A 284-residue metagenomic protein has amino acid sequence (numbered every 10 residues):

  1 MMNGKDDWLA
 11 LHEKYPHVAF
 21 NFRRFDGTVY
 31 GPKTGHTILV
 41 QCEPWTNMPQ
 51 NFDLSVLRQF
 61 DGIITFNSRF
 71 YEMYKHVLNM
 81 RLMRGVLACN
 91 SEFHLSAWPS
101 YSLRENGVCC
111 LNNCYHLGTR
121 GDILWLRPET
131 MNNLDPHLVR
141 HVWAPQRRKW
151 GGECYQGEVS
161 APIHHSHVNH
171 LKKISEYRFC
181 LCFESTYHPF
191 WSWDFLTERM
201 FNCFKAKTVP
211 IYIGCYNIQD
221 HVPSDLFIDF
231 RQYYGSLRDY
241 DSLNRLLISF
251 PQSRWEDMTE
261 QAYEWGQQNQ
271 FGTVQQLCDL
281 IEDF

Functional and structural regions predicted by a protein language model:
M1-L226, Q267-F284: Nucleotide-sugar donor-binding catalytic core of glycosyltransferases
E72, W143, F230, E256-T259: Short, hydrophobic secondary-structure boundary micro-motifs
F195, Q232-G235: Pocket-edge positions in alpha/beta enzyme catalytic cores
D225-Y233: A short acidic/histidine/glycine-rich donor-binding loop in glycosyltransferase catalytic cores
G235-F284: C-terminal amphipathic helix plus adjacent low-complexity, charged tail appended to glycosyltransferase catalytic
